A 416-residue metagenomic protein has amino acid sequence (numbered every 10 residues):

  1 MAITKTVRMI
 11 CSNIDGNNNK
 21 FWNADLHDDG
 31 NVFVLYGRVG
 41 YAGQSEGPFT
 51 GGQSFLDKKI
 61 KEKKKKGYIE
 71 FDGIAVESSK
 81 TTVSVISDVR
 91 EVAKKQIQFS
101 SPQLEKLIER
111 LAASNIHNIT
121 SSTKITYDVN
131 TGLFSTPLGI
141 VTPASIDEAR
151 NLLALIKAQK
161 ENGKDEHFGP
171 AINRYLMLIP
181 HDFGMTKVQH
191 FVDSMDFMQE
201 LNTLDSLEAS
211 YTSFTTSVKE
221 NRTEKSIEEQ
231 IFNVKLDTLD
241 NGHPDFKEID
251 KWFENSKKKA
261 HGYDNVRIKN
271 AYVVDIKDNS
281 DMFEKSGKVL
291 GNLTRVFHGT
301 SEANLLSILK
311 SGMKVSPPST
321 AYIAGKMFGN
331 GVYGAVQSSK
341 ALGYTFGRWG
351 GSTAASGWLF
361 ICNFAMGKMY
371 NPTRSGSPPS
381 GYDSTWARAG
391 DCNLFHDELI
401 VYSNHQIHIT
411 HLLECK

Functional and structural regions predicted by a protein language model:
M1-F21, L26-F33, V39-G47, K59-N304 (+1 more regions): Intrinsically disordered, low-complexity terminal and linker regions
A42, D57-K65, T223, E228-Q230 (+1 more regions): Segments that shape or occlude catalytic/ligand-binding pockets
E46-Q53, A335: Conserved aromatic
